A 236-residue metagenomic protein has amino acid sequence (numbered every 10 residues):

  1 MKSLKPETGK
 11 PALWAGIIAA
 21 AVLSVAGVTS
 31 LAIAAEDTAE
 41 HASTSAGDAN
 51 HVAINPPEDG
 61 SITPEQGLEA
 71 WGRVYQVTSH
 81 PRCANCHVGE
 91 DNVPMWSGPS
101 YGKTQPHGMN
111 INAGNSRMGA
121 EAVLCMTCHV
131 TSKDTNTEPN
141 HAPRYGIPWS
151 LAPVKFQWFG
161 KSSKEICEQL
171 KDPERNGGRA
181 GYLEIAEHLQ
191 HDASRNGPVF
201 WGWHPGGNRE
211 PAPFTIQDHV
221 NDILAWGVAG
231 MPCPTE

Functional and structural regions predicted by a protein language model:
K2-E69, P81-A84, G89-G98, V220-E236: Post-cleavage N-terminal segment of exported redox proteins
G47, H51, K103-Q105, A113-R117 (+2 more regions): Intrinsically disordered, low-complexity coil segments
P56-P57, S61-E65, G72, P81 (+3 more regions): C-type cytochrome heme-c attachment and multiheme electron-transfer modules
P64-W71, S100-N112: Short Cys/His-rich Zn2+-coordinating modules
R73-T78, N112-G119: Short, flexible, mixed-charge glycine/proline-rich loop motifs that serve as phosphate/nucleic-acid-contacting
P81-E90, E121-K133: The canonical Cys-X-X-Cys-His
V93, S97, S132-P139: Amphipathic alpha-helical interaction segments
